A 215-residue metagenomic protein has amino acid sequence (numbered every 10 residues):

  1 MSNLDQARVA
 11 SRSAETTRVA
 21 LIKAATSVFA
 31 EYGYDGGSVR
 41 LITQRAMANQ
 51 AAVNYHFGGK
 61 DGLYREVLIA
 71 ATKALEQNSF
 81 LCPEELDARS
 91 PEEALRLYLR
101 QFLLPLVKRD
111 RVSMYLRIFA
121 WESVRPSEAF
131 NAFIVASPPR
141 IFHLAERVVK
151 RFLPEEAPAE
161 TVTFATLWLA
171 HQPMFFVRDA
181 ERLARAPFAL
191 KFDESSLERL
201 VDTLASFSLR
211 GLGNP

Functional and structural regions predicted by a protein language model:
M1-T16: N-terminal intrinsically disordered/low-complexity leader segments
E15-K23, H56-E84, N131, V135: An amphipathic alpha-helix adjacent to DNA-recognition modules
A20, V28-G62, E66, A70: Helix-turn-helix
E76, E93, S127-L153, D202 (+1 more regions): Amphipathic alpha-helical packing segments from all-alpha helical-bundle domains
F80-Y115, V162-L169: Hydrophobic alpha-helical connector segments
D110-A132, A180-A186: Amphipathic alpha-helical segments used for helix-helix packing
Y115-W121, P158-A180, R199-R210: Hydrophobic alpha-helical segments that form the core of small-molecule binding pockets and/or dimer interfaces
P138-T163, A186, L212-P215: Hydrophobic alpha-helical bundle segments that form small-molecule/ligand-binding pockets
